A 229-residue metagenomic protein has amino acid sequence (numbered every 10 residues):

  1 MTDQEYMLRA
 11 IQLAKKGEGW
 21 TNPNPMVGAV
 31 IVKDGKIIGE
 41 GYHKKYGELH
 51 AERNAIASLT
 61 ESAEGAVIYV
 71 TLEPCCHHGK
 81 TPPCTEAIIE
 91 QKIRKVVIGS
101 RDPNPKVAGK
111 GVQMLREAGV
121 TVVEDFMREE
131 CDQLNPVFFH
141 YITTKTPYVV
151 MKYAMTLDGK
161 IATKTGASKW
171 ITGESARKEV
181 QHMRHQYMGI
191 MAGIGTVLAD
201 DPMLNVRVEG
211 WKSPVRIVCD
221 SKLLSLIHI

Functional and structural regions predicted by a protein language model:
D3-N22, Y141: Short, basic/aromatic recognition patches
L8, Q12-K15, G39, H50-R53 (+3 more regions): A broad detector of short, well-ordered amphipathic alpha-helices that serve as recognition/interaction surfaces
A10, G28, C75, L115 (+3 more regions): Residue-level signal for inorganic ion chemistry
P25-V27, I38, V149-M151: Short loop/turn microsegments at loop-to-beta-strand junctions
V27-K33, Y153-A154: Short beta-strand scaffold segments in enzyme catalytic cores
I31-E130, V215-I217: Zn2+-dependent cytidine deaminase-like catalytic core
D125-I142: Short, structured interface segments
H140, T144, V150-L157, I161-H228: Active-site ligand-binding patch in enzyme domains
